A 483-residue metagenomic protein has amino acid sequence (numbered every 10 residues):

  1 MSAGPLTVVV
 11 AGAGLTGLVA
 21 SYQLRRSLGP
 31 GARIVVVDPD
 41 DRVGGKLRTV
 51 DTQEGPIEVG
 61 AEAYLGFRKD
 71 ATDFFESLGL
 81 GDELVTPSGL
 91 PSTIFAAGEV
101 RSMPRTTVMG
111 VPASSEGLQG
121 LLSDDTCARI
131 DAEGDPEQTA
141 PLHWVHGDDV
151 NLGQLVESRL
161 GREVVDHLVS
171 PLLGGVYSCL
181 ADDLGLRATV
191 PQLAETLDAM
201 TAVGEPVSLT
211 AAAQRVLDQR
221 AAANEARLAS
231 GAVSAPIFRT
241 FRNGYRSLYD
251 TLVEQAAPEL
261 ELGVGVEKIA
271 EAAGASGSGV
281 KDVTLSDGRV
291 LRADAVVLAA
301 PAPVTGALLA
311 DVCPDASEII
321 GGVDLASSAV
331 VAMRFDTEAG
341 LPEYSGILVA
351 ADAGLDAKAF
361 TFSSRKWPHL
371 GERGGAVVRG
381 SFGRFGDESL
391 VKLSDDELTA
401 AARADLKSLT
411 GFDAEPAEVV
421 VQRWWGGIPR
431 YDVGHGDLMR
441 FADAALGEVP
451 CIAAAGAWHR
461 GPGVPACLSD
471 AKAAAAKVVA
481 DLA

Functional and structural regions predicted by a protein language model:
S2-T16: Beta1/beta-strand and adjacent pyrophosphate-binding region of the FAD-binding site in flavoprotein oxidoreductases
T16, R42, P303: Conserved Rossmann-like nucleotide-cofactor binding loop
R25-D51: Glycine-rich FAD pyrophosphate-binding loop
Q53-W144: Dinucleotide-binding Rossmann-like beta1-alpha1 core, especially the glycine-rich loop that anchors the ADP
D73-R105, L160-V165, Q255-L262, E267-V280: Feature captures the FAD/FMN-dependent oxidoreductase FAD-binding
P104-P112, F360-A483: Conserved flavin/dinucleotide-binding core of flavoenzymes
G134-K268: Active-site/ligand-binding neighborhood in enzyme catalytic cores
G265-V378, G383-K392, D396, S408-L409 (+1 more regions): Mid-domain catalytic core of redox enzymes that form a hydrophobic substrate pocket/lid adjacent to a catalytic redox
